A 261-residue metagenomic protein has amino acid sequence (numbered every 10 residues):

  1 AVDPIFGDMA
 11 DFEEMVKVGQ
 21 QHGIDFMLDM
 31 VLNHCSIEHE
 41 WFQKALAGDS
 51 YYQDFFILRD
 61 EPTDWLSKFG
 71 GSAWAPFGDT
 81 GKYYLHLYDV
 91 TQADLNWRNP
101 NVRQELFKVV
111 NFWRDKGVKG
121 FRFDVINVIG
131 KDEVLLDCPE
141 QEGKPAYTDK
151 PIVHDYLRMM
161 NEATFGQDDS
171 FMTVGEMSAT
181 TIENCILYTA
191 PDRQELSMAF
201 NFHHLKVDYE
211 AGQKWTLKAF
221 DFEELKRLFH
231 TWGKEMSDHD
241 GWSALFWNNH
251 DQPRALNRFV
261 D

Functional and structural regions predicted by a protein language model:
A1-D261: Active-site and adjacent substrate-binding regions of carbohydrate-active enzymes
